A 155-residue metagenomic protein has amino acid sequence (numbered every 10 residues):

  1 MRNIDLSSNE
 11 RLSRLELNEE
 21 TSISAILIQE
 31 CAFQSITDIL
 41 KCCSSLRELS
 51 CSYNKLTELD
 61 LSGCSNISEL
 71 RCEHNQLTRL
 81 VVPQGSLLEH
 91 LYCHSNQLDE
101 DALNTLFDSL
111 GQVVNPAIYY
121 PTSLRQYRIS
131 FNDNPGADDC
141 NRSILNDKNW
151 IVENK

Functional and structural regions predicted by a protein language model:
M1-R11, L17-F33, L40-K55, G63-Q76 (+4 more regions): Concave beta-strand-loop units of leucine-rich repeat
A102-L103: Extracellular/luminal ectodomains of secreted and membrane glycoproteins with large N-terminal domains
A137-N149: Short, aromatic/basic amphipathic alpha-helical patches
